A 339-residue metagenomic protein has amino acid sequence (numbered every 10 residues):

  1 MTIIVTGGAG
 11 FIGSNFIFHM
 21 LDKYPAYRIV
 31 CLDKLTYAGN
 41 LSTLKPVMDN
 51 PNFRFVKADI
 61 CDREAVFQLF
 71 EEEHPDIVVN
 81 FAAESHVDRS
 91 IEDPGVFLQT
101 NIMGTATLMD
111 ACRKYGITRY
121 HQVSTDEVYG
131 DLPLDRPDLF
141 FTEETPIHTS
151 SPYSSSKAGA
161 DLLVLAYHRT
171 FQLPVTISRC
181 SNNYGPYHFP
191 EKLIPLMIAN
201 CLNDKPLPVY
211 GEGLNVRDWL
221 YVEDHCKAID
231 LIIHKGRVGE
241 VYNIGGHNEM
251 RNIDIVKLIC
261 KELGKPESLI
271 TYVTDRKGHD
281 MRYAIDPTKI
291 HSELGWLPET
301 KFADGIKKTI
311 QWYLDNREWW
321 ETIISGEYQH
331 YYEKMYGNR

Functional and structural regions predicted by a protein language model:
M1-N183, K308, Y313-N316, T322-R339: N-terminal Rossmann-like NAD(P)+-binding domain of SDR-like oxidoreductases, especially those catalyzing
I3, I29, A58, P195 (+1 more regions): C-terminal substrate-binding subdomain of Rossmann-fold SDR/epimerase-dehydratase oxidoreductases
I12, A38-G39, E64, H188 (+2 more regions): Residues that form or flank phosphate/diphosphate-binding pockets in enzymes that use nucleotide phosphates
L35, N182-G185, N215-V216, R276-K277: Short histidine/acidic/glycine/proline-rich micro-motifs that form metal- and phosphate-coordinating active-site loops
V47, D135-R136, P190-I198, T274: A glycine/serine/threonine-rich, flexible loop-to-helix segment that serves as the NAD(P) cofactor-binding "lid"
A65, V96, M103, P146 (+4 more regions): Residue-level recognition of oxygen-bearing side chains
P137, T149-S156, P186, P190 (+2 more regions): The catalytic Tyr-centered alpha-helix of NAD(P)H-dependent dehydrogenases
G159, L163, Y167, M197 (+2 more regions): Hydrophobic alpha-helix immediately C-terminal to the catalytic Tyr-X-X-X-Lys motif of short-chain
